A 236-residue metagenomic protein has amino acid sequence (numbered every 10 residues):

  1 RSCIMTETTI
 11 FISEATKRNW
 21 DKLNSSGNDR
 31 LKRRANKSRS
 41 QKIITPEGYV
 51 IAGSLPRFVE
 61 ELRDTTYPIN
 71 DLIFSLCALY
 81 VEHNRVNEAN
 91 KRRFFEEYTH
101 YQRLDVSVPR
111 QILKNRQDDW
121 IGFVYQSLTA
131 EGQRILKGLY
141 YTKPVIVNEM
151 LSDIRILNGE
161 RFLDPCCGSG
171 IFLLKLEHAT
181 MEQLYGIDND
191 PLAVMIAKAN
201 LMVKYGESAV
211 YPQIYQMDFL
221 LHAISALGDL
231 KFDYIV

Functional and structural regions predicted by a protein language model:
R1-Y141, S152, A209, Q213-I214: Non-catalytic, mostly N-terminal accessory regions of nucleic-acid modification and defense proteins
R85-R103, I112, W120-V236: SAM-dependent methyltransferase catalytic region
